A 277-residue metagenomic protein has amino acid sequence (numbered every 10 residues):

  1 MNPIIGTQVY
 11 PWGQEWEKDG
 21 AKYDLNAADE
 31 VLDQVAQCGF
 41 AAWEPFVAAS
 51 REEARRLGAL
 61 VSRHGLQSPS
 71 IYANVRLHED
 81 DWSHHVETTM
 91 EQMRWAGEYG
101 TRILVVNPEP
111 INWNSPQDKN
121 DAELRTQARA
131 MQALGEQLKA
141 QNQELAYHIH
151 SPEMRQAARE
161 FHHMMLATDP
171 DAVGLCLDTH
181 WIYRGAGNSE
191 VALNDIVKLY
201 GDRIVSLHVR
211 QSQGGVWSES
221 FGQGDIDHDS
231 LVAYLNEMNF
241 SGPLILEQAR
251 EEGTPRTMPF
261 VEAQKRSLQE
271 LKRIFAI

Functional and structural regions predicted by a protein language model:
M1-G39, S62, Q141, A158-V173 (+2 more regions): Histidine-acidic metal/acid-base catalytic patches
Y10-N26, V75-V86, Q117-D121: Active-site mouth loops of central-metabolism enzymes
A27-S50, E98-G100: Catalytic domains of carbohydrate-active enzymes, especially glycoside hydrolases
V31, L57, T88, Q92 (+3 more regions): Alpha-helical packing segments of well-folded alpha/beta enzyme cores
A42-R56, V75-V86, N112-P116, S151-A157 (+3 more regions): Acidic-and-aromatic substrate-binding clefts and catalytic sites of carbohydrate-active enzymes
E44, S70, V105, A146 (+3 more regions): Conserved beta-strand positions in the central sheet of alpha/beta enzyme cores
A49, R63, Q67, E79-L175 (+1 more regions): Active-site acidic/histidine proton-transfer and metal-coordination neighborhood in alpha/beta enzyme cores
E53-G65, S70: Aromatic-lined substrate-binding rim segments of carbohydrate-active enzymes
